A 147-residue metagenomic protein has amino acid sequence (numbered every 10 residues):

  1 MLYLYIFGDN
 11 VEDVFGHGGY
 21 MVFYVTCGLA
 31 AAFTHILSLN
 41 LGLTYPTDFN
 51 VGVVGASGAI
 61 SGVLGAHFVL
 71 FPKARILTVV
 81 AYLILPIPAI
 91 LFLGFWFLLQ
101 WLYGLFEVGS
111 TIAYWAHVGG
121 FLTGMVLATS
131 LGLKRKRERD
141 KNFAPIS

Functional and structural regions predicted by a protein language model:
M1-S147: A detector for small-residue-rich transmembrane helices and their helix-helix packing motifs
